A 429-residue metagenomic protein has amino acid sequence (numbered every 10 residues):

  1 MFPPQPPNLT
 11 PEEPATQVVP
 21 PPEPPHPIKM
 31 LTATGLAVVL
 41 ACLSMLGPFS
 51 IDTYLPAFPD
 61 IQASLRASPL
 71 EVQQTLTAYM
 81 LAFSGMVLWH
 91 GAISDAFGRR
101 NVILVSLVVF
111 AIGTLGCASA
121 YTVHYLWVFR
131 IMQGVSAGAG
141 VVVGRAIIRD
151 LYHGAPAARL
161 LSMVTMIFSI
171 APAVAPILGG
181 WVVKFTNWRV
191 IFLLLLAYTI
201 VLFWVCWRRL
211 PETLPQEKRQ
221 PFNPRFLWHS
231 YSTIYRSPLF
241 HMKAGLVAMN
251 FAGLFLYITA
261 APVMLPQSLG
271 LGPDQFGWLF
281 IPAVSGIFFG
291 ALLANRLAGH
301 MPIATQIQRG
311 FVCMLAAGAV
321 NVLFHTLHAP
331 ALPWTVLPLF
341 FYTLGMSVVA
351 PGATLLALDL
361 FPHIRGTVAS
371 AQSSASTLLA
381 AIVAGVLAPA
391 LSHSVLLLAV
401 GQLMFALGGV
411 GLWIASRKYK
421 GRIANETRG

Functional and structural regions predicted by a protein language model:
P22-K29, P211-K243: Juxtamembrane intracellular "pre-TM" segments in multi-pass secondary transporters
S64-R66, G98, S119-Y125, F324-H325: Helix-breaking motifs and short loop linkers at transmembrane-helix boundaries and internal kinks in secondary membrane
G85-V123: Conserved MFS/SLC helix-loop-helix module at the cytosolic interface between two early adjacent transmembrane helices
V109, G113-G116, H124-M132, P333-L339: Paired small-residue
Y121, Y125, S162-R208: Helix-loop-helix hairpin linking two adjacent transmembrane segments in secondary transporters
F129-I170: Cytoplasmic helix-loop-helix junction between adjacent transmembrane helices in 12-TM secondary transporters
L355-S392, Q402: A late C-terminal transmembrane helix in Major Facilitator Superfamily
